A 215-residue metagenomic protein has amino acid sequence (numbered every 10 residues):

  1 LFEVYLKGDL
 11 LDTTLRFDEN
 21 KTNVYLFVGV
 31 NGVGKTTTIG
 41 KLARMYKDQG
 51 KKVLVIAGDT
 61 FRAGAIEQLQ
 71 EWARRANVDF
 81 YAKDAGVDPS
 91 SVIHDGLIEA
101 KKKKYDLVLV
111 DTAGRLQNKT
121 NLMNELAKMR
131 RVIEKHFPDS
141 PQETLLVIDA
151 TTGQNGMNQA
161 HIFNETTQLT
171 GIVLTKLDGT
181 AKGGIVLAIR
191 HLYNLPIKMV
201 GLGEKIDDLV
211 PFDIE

Functional and structural regions predicted by a protein language model:
L1-G58, A65-A85, V92-K101, Y105-V110: Primarily NTPase-proximal linker/entry elements flanking Walker-type ATP/GTP-binding cores
V30, I56-D59, D111, T144 (+2 more regions): Residue-level signature of catalytic and energy-coupling elements of molecular machines, predominantly ATP/GTP-dependent
V33-G40, A63-A65, N155-M157, T180-G184: Short glycine/serine/threonine-rich phosphate/pyrophosphate-binding segments that cradle anionic phosphate groups
P89-K103, Q117-I214: Conserved catalytic-core segment of NTP-binding enzymes
A113-R115: Short glycine-rich anion-binding loops that position phosphate/pyrophosphate groups of nucleotides and phosphorylated
